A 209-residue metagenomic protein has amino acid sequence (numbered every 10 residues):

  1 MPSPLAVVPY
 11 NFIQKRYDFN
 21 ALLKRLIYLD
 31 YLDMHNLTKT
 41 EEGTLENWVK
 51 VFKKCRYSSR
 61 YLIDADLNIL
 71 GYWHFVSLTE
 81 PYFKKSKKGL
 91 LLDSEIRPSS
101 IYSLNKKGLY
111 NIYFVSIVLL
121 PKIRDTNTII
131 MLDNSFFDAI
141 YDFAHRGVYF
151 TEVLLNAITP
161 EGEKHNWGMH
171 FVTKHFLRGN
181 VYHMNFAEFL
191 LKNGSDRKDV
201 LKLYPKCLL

Functional and structural regions predicted by a protein language model:
M1-A21, D142-L209: Terminal substrate-recognition subdomain of acyl/acetyltransferases
P2-N47, K54-C55, S59-L70: Short amphipathic alpha-helix that is part of the acyltransferase structural core
N47-W48, A139: Short, hydrophobic/aromatic alpha-helical segments in well-folded domains
K50, F75-L78, N134-S135: Amphipathic alpha-helical scaffolding segments
L62, W73-F75, L119: GNAT/GCN5-related N-acetyltransferase fold signature
W73-S86: Short, solvent-exposed beta-strand-terminating loops
S86-V172: Acyl-donor binding region in acyl/amide transferases
